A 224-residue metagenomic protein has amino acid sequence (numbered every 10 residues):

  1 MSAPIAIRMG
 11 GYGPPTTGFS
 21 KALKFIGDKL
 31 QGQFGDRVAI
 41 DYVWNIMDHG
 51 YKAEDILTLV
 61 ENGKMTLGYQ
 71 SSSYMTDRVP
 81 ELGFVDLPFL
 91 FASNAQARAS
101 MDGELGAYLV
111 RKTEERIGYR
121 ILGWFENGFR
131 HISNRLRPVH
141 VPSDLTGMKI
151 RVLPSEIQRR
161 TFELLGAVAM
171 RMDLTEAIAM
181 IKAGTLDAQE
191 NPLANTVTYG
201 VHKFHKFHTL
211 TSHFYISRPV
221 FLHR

Functional and structural regions predicted by a protein language model:
M1-A95, E114-R224: N-terminal secretory/targeting leader peptides
A92-T113: A gly/proline- and charged-residue-enriched helix-loop-helix capping module
